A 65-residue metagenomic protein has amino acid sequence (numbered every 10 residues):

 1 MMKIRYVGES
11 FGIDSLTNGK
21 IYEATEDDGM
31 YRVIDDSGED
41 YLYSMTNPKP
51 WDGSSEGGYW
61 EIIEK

Functional and structural regions predicted by a protein language model:
M1-M2, E61-K65: Short intrinsically disordered terminal tails
K3-S54: Basic/aromatic-rich interaction segments and small domains that mediate binding to polyanionic partners
